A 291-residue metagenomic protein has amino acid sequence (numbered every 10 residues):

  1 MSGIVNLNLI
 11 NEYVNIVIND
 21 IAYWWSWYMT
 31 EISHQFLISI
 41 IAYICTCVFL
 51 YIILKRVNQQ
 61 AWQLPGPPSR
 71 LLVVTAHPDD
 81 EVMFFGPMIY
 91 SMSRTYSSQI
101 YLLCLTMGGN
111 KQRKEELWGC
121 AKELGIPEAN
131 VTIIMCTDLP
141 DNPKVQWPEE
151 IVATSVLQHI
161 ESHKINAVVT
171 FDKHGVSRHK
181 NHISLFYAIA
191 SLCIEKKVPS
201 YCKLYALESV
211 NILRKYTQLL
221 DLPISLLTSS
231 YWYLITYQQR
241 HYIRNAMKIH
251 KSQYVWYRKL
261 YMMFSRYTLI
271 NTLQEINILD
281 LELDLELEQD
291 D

Functional and structural regions predicted by a protein language model:
S2-Y201, I249, Y261, L283-D291: Active-site beta-strand->loop->alpha-helix modules in alpha/beta enzyme cores, enriched in Gly/His/Asp(Glu)
T106-G109, S209-L213: Short beta-alpha junction loops
I133-L139, Y205-N211, R258-Y267: Acidic carboxylate-rich catalytic motifs and surrounding loops in phosphoryl-/glycosyl-chemistry enzymes
D141-K144, R214-L219, T268: Short, solvent-exposed polar/charged micro-motifs at secondary-structure junctions
I160-I165, A206, L213-L222: A structural motif
S200-C202, V255-W256: Acidic/polar loop patches that form or flank catalytic/metal-binding clefts of enzymes that bind anionic ligands
N211-V255: A conserved mid-domain beta-alpha-beta active-site/ligand-binding segment of alpha/beta enzyme cores
R258-D291: C-terminal helix/juxtamembrane-tail motif
